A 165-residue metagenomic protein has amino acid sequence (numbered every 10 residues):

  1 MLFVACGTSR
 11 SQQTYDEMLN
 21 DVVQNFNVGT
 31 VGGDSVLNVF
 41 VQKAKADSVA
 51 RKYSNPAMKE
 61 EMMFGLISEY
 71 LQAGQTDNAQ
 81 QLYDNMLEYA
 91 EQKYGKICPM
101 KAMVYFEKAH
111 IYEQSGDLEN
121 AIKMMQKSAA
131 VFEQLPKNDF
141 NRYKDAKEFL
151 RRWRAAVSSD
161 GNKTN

Functional and structural regions predicted by a protein language model:
M1-Y15: Bacterial Sec-dependent N-terminal signal peptides
Q12-D16, A57-M58, I97-P99, N141: Residue signature of alpha-solenoid helical repeat architecture, marking inter-repeat boundaries and helix-start
N20, M58, G65, M100 (+3 more regions): "A position-specific structural signal for the A-helix of alpha-solenoid helical repeats
G33-V36, A79, A121: Single-residue signature of alpha-solenoid repeat helices
A44-K59, Y89-I97, E133-N138: Flexible helix-coil transition and linker loops at the boundaries of alpha-helical arrays
K137-N165: Terminal, low-structured helical/coil segments at or just beyond the last alpha-helical repeat
